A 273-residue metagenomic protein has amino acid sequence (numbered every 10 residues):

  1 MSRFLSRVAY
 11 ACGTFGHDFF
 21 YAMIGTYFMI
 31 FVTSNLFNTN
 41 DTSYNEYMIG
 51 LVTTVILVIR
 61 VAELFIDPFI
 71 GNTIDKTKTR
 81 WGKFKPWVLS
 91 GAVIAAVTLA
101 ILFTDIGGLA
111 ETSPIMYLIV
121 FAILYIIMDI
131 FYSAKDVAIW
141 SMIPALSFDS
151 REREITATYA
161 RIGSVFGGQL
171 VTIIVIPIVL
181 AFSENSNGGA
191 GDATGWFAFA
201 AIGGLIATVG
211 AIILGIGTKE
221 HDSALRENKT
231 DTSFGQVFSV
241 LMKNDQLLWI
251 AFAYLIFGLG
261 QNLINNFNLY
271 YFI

Functional and structural regions predicted by a protein language model:
M1-I273: Membrane-embedded alpha-helical bundles of multi-pass transporters/translocases, especially carrier/permease families
